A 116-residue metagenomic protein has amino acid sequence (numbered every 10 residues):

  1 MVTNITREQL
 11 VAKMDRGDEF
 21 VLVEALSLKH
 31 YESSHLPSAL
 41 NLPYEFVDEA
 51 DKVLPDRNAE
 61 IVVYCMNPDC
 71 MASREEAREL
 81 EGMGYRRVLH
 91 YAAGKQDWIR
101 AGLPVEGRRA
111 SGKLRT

Functional and structural regions predicted by a protein language model:
M1-V21, L28-V63, N67-T116: Rhodanese-like catalytic fold shared by cysteine-dependent sulfurtransferases and DSP/PTP-type phosphatases
